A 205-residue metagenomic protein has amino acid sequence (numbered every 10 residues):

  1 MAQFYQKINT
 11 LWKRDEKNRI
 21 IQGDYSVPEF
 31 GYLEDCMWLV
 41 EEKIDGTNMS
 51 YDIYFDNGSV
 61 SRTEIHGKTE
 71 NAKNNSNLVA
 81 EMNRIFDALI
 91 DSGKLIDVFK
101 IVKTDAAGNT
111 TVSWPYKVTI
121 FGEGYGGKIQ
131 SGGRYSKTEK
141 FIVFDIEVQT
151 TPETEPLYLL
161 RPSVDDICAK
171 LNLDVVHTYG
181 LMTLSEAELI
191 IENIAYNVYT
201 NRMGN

Functional and structural regions predicted by a protein language model:
M1-N205: Core nucleotide-handling region used for phosphoryl-transfer chemistry
